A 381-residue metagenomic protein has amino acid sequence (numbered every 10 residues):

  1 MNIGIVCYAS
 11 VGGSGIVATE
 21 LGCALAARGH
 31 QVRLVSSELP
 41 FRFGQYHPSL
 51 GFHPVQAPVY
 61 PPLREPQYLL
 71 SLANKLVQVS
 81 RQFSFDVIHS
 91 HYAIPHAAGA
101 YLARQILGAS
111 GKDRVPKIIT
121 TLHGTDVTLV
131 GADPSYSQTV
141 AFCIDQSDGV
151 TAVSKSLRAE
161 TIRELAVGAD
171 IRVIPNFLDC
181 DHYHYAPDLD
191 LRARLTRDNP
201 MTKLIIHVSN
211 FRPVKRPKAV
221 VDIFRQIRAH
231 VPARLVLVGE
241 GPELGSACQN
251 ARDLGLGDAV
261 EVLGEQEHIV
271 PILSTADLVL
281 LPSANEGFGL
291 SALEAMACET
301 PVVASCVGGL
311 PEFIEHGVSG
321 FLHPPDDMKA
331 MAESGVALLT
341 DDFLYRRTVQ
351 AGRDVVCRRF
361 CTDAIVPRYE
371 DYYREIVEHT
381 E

Functional and structural regions predicted by a protein language model:
I5-G12, A18, C23-Y68: N-terminal strand-loop element at the rim of the active site of nucleotide-sugar-dependent glycosyltransferases
T151, D198-F224: Conserved donor-binding/catalytic core segment of Leloir-type glycosyltransferases
S156, F177: Carbohydrate-associated surface elements
H184-D198: A short helix/loop element that forms part of the nucleotide-sugar donor recognition site in Leloir-type
C248-G264: Nucleotide-activated donor-binding/catalytic signature segment of Leloir-type glycosyltransferases, i.e., the conserved
E265, A284: Aromatic "clamp/platform" in nucleotide-sugar-dependent glycosyltransferases that forms part of the donor/acceptor
P301-A304, I314: Short hydrophobic beta-strand element within catalytic cores of glycosyltransferases and related nucleotide-activated
H316-G317, F321-M328, A337-D342: Conserved acidic donor-binding segment of nucleotide-sugar-dependent glycosyltransferases
